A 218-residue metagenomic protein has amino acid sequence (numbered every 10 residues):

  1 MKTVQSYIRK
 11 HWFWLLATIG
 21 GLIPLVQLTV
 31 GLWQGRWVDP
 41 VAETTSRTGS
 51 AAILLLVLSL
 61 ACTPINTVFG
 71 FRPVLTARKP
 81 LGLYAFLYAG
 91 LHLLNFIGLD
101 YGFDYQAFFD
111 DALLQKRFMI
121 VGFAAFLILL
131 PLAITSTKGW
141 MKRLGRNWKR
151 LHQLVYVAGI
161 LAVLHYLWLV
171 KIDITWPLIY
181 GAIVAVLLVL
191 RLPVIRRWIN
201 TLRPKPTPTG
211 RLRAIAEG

Functional and structural regions predicted by a protein language model:
M1-G218: Membrane-embedded alpha-helical bundles that constitute the cytochrome b-like, heme-associated redox core of multi-pass
